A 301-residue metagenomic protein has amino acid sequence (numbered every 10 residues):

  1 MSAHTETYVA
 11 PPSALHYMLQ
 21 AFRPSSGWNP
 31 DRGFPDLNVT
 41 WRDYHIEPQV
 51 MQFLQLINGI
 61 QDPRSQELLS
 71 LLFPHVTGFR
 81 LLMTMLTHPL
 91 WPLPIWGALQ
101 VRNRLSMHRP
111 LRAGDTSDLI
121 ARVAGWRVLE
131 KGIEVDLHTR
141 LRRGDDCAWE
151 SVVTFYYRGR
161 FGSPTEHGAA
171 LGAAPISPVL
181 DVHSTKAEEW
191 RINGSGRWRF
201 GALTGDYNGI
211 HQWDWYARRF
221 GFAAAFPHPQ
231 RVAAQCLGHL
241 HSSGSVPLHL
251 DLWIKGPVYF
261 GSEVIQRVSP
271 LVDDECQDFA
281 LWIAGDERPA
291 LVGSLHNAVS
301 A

Functional and structural regions predicted by a protein language model:
M1-R102, G162, E166-G172, P178-S243: Hot-dog-fold acyl-thioester-processing enzymes
M1-W28, R32-G33, M83, A98-I192 (+2 more regions): HotDog/MaoC-like acyl-thioester-processing domains
W41, E150, P247-H249: Hydrophobic residues on conserved beta-strands that form the core of alpha/beta folds
C236-L271: A conserved acidic, glycine/proline-rich C-terminal tail/linker
